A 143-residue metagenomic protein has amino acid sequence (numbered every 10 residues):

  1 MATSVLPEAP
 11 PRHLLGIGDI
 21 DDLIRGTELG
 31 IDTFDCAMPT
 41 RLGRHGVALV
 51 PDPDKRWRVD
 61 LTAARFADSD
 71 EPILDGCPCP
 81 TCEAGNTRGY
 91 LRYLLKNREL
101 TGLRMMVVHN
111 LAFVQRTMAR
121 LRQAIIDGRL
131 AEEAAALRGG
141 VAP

Functional and structural regions predicted by a protein language model:
M1-I73: Glycine-rich phosphate/ribose-binding loops and adjacent secondary-structure elements that form binding surfaces
L74-P143: C-terminal extensions of enzymes
